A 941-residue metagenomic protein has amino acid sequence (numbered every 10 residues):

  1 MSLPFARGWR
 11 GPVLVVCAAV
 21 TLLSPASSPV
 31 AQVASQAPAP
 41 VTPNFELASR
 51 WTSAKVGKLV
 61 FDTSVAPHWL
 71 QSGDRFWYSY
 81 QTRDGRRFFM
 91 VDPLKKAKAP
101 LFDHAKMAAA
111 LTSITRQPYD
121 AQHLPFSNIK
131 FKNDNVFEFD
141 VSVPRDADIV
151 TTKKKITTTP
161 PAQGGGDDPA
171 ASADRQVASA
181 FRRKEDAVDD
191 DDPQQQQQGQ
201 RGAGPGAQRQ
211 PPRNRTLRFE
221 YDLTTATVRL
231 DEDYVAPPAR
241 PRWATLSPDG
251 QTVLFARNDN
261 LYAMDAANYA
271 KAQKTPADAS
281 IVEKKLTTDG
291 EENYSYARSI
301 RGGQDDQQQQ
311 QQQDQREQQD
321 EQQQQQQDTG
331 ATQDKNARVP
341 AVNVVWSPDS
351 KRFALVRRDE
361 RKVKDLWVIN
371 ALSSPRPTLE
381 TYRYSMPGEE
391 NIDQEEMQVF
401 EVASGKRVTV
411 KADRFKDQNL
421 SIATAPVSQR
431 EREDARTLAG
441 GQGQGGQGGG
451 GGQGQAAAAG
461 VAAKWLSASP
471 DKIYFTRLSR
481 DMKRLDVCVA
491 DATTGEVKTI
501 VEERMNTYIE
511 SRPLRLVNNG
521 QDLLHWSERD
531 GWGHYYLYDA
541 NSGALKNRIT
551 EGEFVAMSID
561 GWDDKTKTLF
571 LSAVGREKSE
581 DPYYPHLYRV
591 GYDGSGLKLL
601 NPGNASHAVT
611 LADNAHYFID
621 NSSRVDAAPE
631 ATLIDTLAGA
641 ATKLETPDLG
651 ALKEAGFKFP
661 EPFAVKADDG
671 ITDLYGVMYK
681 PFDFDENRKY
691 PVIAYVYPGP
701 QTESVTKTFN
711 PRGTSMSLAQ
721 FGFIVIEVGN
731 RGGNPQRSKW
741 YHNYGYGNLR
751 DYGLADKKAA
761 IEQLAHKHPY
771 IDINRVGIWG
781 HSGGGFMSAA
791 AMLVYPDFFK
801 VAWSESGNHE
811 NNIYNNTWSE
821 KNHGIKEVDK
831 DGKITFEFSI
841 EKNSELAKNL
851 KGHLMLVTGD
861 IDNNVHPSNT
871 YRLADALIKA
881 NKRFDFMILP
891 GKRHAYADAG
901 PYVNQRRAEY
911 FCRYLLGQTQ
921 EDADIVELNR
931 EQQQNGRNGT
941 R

Functional and structural regions predicted by a protein language model:
M1-V15: Bacterial N-terminal signal peptides that target proteins for export
G8, A39-T42, N815, K842: Serine-centered coil/turn micro-motif
R10-G11, C17-A19, S24, A31-P629 (+5 more regions): Beta-propeller folds
P67, G73, Q322, K364-D365 (+8 more regions): Serine-hydrolase catalytic core recognition
